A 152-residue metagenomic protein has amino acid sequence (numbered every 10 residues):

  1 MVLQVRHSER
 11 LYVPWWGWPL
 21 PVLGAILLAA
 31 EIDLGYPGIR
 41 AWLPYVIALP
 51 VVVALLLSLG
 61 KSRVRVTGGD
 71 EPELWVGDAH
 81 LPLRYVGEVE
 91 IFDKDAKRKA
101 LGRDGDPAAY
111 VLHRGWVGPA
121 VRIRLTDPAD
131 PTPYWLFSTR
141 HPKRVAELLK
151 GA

Functional and structural regions predicted by a protein language model:
M1-Y36: N-terminal membrane-targeting/pre-transmembrane regions
V2, A41, R65, R122-T126: Hydrophobic, well-ordered secondary-structure segments that either form specific early membrane-associated helices used
L34-A48: Hydrophobic alpha-helical transmembrane segments
L49-E90: Conserved beta-hairpin
G69, P128-D130, P142: Short strand-connecting beta-turns/loops that link adjacent beta-strands
D70-E71, W75-V76, R122-L125, V145-L148: Primarily hydrophobic membrane-targeting regions of prokaryotic envelope proteins
V76-L136: Non-transmembrane, membrane-adjacent beta-strand/coil modules in membrane-associated proteins and peripheral
P133-A152: Cytosol-/stroma-facing membrane-proximal "stalk/adaptor" domains immediately downstream of transmembrane anchors
